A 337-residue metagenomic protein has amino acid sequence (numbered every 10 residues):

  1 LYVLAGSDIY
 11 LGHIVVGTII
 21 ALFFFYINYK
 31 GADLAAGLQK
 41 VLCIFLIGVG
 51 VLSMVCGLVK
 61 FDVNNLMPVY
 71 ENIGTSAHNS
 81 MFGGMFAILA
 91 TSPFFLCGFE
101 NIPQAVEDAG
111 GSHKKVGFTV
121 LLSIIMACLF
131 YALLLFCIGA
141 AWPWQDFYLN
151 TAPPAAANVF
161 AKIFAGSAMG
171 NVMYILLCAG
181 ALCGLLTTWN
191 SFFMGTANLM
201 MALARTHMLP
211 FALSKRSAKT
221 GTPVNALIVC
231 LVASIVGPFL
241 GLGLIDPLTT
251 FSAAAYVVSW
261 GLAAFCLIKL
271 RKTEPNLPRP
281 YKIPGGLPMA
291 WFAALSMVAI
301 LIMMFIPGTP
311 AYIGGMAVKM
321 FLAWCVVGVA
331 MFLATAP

Functional and structural regions predicted by a protein language model:
L1-L4, I73-T75, T119-N190, L209-I245 (+1 more regions): TM-loop-TM module centered on a large, flexible mid-protein loop between adjacent transmembrane helices in multi-pass
G12-V63, V120-I124, T249-L262, L287-F292 (+1 more regions): Membrane-interface loop-to-helix entry segments
I27-D33, L209, C230-F251, T273 (+1 more regions): Transmembrane helix-loop junctions in multi-pass membrane proteins
V41-F45, I102-G139, L199: Junctions where cytoplasmic loops transition into the N-terminal start of transmembrane alpha-helices in multi-pass
I44-N72, L135-W142, W260-E274, I302-P307: Hydrophobic alpha-helical segments and their helix-loop junctions in multi-pass secondary transporters
L89-V116, L270-E274: Juxtamembrane interface elements at the cytosolic ends of transmembrane helices in multi-pass membrane proteins
L96-A109, N171-F211, T249-V258: Membrane-helix boundary/coupling elements in multi-pass transport proteins
A212-V224, W260-I313, V318: C-terminal membrane-solvent junction of multi-pass transporters and transport-like membrane proteins
